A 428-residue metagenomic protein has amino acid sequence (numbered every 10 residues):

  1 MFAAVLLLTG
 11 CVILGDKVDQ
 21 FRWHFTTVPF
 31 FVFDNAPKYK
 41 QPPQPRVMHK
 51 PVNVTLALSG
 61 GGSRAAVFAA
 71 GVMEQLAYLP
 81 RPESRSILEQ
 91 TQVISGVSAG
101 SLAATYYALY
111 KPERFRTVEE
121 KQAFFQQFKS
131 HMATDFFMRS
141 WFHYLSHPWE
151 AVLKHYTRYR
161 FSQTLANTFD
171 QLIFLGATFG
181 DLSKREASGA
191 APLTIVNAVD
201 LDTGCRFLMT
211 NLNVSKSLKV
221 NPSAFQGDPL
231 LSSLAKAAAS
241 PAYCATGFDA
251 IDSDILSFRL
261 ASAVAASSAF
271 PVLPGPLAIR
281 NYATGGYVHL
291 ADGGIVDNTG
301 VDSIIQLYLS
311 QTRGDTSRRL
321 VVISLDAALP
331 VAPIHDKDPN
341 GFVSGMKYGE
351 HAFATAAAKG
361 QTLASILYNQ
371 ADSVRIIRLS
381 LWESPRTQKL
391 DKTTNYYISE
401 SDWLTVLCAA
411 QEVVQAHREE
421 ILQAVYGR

Functional and structural regions predicted by a protein language model:
M1-V12: Sec-dependent bacterial lipoprotein signal peptides
C11-R428: Catalytic domains of lipid- and phosphate-ester/thioester hydrolases
